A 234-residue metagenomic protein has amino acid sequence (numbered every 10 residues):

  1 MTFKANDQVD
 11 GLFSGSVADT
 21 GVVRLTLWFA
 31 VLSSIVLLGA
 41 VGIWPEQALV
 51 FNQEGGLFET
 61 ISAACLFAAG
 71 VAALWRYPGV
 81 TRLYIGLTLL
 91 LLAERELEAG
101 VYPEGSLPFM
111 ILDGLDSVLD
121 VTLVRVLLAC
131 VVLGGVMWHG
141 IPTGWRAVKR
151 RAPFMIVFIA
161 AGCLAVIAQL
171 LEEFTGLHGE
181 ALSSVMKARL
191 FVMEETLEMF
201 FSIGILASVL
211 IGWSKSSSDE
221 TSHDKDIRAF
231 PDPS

Functional and structural regions predicted by a protein language model:
M1-D19: Short, Lys/Arg-rich, polar N-terminal cytosolic tail immediately upstream of the first transmembrane signal-anchor
V17-A18, A72-L83, P142-P153: Membrane-interface helix-boundary motifs at transmembrane edges
V22-G39, Y84, A160-C163: Alpha-helical transmembrane segments
V31-L32, I61-R76, L123-W138, T196-G212: Hydrophobic cores of alpha-helical transmembrane segments in multi-pass inner/ER membrane proteins, independent
V36-P45, L97-S106, C163-L182: C-terminal ends of transmembrane alpha-helices and the immediately adjacent extracellular/lumenal or cytosolic loop
N52-L57, I111-V126, V185-M199: Short aromatic-rich membrane-water interface segments that cap or initiate transmembrane helices in multi-pass membrane
R95-R150: Membrane-proximal helix-loop-helix units in multi-pass membrane proteins
V166-A181, M193-P233: C-terminal transmembrane-bundle signature of multipass membrane proteins, characterized by strong activation on
